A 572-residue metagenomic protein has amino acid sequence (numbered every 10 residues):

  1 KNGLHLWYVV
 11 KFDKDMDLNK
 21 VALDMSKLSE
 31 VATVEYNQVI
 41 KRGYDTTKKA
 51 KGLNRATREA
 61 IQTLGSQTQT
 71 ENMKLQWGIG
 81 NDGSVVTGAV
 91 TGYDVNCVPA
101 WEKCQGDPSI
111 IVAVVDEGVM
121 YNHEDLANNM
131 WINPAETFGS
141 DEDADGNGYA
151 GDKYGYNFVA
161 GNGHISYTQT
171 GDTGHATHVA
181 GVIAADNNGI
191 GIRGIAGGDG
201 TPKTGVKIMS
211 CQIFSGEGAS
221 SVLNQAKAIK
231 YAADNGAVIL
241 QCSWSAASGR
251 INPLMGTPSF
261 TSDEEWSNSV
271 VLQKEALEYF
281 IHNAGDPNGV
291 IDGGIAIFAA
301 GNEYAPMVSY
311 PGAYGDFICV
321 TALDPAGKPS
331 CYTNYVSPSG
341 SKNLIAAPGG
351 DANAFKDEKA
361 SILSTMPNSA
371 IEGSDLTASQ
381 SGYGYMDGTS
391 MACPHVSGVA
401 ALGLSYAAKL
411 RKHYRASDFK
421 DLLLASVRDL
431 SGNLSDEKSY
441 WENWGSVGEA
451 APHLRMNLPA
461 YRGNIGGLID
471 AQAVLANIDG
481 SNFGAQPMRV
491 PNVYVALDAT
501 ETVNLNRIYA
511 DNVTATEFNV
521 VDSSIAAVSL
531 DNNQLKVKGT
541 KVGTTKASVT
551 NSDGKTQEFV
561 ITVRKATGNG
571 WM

Functional and structural regions predicted by a protein language model:
N2-D17: Aromatic/histidine-rich interaction motifs
L4-W7, S26-I111, V119-D125, N129 (+3 more regions): Protease zymogen maturation seam
G88, D94, V98-V222, N235 (+8 more regions): Subtilisin-like serine protease catalytic core
I229-S269, A299: Short acidic, glycine-rich surface-loop motifs adjacent to enzyme active sites
A237-W244, G293, S405-T500, G570-M572: C-terminal subdomain of the subtilisin-like protease fold in secreted/lumenal serine endopeptidases
D263-I295, D316: Catalytic-core regions built around general acid/base machinery
S309-S405: Extracellular S/T/G-rich loop segment that most often corresponds to the catalytic His/Ser-adjacent loop
F483-M572: Extracytoplasmic soluble-region selector
